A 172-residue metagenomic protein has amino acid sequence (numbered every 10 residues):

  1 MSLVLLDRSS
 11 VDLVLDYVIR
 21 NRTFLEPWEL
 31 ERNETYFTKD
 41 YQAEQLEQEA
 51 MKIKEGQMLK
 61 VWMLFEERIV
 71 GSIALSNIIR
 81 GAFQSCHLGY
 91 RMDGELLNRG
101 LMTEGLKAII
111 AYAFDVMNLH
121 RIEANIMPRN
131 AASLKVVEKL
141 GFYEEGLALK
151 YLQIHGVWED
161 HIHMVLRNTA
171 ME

Functional and structural regions predicted by a protein language model:
M1-L13, Y17-F24, K60-E172: Acyl-donor (CoA/ACP) binding surface of acyl/acetyltransferases
L6, Y17, E34-Y41, E55: Generic, well-ordered alpha-helical segments
E26-E47: Conserved GNAT-fold acetyl-CoA-binding loop/helix
E34-T35, E47-V61: A short helix-loop-beta-strand connector motif used in the catalytic cores of GNAT acetyltransferases and, in some
Y41-K52, A74-G81: Short, charged low-complexity intrinsically disordered segments located at boundaries of structured domains
